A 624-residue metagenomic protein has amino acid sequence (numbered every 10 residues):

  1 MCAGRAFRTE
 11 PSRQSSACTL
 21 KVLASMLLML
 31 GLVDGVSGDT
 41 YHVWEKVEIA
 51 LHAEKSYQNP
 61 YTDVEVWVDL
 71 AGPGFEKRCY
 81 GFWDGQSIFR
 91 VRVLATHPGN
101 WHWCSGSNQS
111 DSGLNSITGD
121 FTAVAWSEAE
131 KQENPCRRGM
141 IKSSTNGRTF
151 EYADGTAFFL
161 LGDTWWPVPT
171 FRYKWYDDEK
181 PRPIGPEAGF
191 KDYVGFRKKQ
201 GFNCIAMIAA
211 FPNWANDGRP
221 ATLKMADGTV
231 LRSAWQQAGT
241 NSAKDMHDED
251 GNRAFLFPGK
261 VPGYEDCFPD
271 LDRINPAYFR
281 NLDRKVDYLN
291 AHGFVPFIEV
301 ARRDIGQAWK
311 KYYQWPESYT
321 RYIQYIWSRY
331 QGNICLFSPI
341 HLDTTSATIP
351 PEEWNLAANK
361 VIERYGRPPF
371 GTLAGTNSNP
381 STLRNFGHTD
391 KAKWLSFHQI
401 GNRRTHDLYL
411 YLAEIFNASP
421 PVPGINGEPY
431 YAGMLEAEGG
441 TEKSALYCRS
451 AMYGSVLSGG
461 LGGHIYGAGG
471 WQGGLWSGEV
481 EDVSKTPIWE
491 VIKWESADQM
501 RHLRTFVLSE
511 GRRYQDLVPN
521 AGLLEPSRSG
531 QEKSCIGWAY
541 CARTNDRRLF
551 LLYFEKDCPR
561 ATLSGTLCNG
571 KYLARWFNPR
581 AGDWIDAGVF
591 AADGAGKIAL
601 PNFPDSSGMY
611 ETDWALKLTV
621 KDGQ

Functional and structural regions predicted by a protein language model:
T19-D34: Bacterial N-terminal signal peptides
G38-G74, Y80-F82, D120-A129, G139 (+1 more regions): Non-catalytic, glycine-rich low-complexity segments
D39, S56, T156, A432-M434 (+2 more regions): Aromatic- and carboxylate-lined catalytic core of secreted/periplasmic carbohydrate-active enzymes
L51-K55, G81-W83, V91-T96, P601-S606: Short, hydrophobic beta-strand segments
E65, P135-R137, S144-L408: Active-site mouth of glycoside hydrolases
D69, F75-G147, V168: Extended acidic/polar, glycine-enriched regions that form or flank non-catalytic beta-rich accessory modules
S328, D390-G478: Catalytic-core region of carbohydrate-active enzymes that cleave or remodel glycosidic bonds
